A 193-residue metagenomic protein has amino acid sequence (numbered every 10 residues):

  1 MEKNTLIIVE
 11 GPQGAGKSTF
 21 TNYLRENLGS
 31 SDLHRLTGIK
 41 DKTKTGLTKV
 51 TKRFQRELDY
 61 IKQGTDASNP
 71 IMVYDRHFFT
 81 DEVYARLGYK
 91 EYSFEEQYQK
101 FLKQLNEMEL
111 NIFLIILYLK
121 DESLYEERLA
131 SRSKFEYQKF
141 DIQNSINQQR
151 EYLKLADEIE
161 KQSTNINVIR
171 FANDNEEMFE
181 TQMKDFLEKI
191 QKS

Functional and structural regions predicted by a protein language model:
M1-N4: Phosphate-binding P-loop
V9: Hydrophobic anchor at the beta1->P-loop junction of P-loop NTPases
P12: P-loop (Walker A) phosphate-binding loop of NTP-binding proteins
A15, T19-P70: Conserved substrate/cofactor phosphate-moiety recognition/catalytic segment in nucleotide-dependent phosphotransferases
N69-E82: Conserved P-loop NTPase "ATPase switch" module shared by AAA+ and STAND
D75-H77, E95-F101, E107-L129: Conserved phosphate-donor/acceptor-positioning beta-strand/loop module used by diverse small-molecule
E82-K100: A mobile, often basic/glycine-rich helix-loop segment that functions as the active-site lid/recognition loop
A130-F135, Q143-S193: NTP-dependent small-molecule kinase module
